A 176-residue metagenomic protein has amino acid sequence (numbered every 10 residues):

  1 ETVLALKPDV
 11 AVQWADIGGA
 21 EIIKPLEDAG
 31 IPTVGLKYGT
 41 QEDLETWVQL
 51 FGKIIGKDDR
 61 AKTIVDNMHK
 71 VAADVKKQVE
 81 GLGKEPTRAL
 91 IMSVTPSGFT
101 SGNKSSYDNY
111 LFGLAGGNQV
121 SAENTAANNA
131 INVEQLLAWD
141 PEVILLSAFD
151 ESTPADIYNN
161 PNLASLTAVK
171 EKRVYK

Functional and structural regions predicted by a protein language model:
E1-I54, I131-K170: Acidic/His-rich segments in extracytoplasmic proteins that coordinate ligands and/or metal ions
V10, A20-S97, S121-E123, R173-K176: Extracytoplasmic substrate-binding proteins
V48, A72, S105-F112, V133: A general structural signal for well-ordered alpha-helical packing
K70, D74, N128-I131, Y158: Short, conserved clusters of charged catalytic residues that mark active-site and nucleotide-handling motifs
G83-T87, S105-S106, L114, W139: Short gly/pro-enriched beta-turn/loop segments at secondary-structure junctions
M92-T95, K104, N124-T125, P141 (+1 more regions): Histidine- and/or cysteine-centered catalytic micro-motif in compact active-site loops
S97-S101, P154: Short acidic/glycine-rich loop or secondary-structure boundary segments that cap or lie
T100-N129: Alpha-helical, coiled-coil/dimerization segments enriched in small aliphatic residues
